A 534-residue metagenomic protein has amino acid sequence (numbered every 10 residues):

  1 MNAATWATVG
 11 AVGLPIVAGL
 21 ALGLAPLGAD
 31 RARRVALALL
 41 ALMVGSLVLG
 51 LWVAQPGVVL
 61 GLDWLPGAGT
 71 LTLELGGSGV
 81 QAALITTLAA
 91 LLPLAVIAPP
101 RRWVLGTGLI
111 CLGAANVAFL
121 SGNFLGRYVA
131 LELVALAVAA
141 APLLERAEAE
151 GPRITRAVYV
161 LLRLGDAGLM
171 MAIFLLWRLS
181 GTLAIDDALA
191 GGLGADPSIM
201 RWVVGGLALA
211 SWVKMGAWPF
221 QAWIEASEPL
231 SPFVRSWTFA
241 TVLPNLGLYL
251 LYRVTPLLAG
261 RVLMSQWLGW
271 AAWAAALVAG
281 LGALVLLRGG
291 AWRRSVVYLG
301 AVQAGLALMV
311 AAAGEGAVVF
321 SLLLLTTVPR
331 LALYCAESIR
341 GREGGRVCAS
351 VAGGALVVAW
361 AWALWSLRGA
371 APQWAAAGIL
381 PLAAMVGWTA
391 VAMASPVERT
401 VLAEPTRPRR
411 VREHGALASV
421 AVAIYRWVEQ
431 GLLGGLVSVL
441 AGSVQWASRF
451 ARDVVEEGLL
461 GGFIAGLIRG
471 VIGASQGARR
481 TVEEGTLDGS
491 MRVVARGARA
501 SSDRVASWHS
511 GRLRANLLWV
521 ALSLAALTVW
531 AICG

Functional and structural regions predicted by a protein language model:
N2-V9, V17-G106, T182, D186-L189: Transmembrane helix-loop-helix hairpins at membrane boundaries of multipass inner-membrane proteins
A3-L14, G77-L88, L125-A137, M200-S211 (+2 more regions): Structural signature of hydrophobic alpha-helical transmembrane segments
P15-A21, L91-P93, G108-N116, V278-G282 (+2 more regions): Hydrophobic, membrane-inserted alpha-helices
A25-A32, G106-A195, I199, V213 (+1 more regions): Alpha-helical multi-pass transmembrane bundles of energy-transducing inner-membrane proteins
W52-L62, L175-D186, L251-P256, L356-P372: Membrane-helix interface motif
L62, T72, V158, W202 (+4 more regions): Short helix-boundary/re-entrant hairpin motifs in multi-pass inner-membrane proteins
W218, L323-G345, S366-P408: Predominantly late transmembrane helices and immediately cytosolic-facing juxtamembrane segments
T400-G534: Aromatic-capped, Gly/Pro-kinked transmembrane alpha-helices
